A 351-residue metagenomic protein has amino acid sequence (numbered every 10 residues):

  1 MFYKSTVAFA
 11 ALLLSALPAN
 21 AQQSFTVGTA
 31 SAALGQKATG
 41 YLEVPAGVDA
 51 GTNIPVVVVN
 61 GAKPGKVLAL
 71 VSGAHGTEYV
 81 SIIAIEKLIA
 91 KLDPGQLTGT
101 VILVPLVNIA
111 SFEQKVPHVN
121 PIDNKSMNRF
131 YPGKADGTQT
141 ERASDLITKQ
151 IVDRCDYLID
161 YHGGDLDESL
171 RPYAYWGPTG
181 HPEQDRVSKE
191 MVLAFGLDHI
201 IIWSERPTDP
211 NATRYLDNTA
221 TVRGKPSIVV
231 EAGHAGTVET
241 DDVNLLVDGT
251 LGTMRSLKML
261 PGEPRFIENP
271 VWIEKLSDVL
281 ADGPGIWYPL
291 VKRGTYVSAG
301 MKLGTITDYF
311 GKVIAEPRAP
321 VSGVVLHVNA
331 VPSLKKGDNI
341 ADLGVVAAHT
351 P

Functional and structural regions predicted by a protein language model:
M1-V7: Bacterial N-terminal signal peptides that target proteins for export
F2, A21-P351: Structured catalytic-domain cores with a bias toward divalent-metal coordination
V7-A16: Bacterial N-terminal signal peptides
